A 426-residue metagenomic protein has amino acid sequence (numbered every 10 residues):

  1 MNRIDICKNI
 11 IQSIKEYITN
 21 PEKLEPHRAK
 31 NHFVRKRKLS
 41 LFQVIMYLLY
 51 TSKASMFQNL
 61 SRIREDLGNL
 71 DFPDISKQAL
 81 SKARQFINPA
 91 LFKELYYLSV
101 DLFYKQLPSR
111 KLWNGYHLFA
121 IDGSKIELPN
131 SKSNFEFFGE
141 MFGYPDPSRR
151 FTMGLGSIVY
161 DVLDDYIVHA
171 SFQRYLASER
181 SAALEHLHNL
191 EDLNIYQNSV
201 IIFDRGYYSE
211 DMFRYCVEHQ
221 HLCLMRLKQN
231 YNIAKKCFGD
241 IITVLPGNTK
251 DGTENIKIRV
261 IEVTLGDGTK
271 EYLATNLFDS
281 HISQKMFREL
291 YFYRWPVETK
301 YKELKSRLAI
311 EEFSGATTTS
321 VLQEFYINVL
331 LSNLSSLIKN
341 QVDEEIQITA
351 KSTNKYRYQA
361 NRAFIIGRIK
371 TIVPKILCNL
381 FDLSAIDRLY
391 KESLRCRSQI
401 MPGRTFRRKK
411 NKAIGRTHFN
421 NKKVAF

Functional and structural regions predicted by a protein language model:
M1-L60, D74, A79, R84-I87 (+5 more regions): Single, function-defining residue in the core of a domain
R62-D66: Short alpha-helical "recognition helix" segments of helix-turn-helix
V100-P108: A short, well-structured juxtamembrane/interface segment
F137-G143: Short Pro/Gly-enriched beta-strand edge/turn motifs at strand-loop
